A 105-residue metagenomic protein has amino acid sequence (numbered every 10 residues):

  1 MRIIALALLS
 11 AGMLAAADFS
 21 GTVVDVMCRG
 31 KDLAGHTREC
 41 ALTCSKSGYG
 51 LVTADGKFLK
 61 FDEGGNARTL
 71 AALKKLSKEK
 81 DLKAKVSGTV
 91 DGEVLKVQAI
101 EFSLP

Functional and structural regions predicted by a protein language model:
M1-A16: Classic N-terminal secretory signal peptides
A16-P105: Conserved RNA-binding domains used in RNP assembly and mRNA/RNA metabolism
